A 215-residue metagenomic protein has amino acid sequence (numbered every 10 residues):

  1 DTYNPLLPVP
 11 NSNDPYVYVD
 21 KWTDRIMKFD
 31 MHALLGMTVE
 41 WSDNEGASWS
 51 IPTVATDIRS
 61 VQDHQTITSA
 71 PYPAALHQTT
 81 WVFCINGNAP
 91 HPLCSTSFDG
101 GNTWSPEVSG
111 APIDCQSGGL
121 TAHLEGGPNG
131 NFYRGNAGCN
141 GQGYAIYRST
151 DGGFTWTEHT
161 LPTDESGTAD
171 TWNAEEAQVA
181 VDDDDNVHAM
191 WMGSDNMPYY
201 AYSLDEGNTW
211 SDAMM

Functional and structural regions predicted by a protein language model:
D1-M215: Mobile, glycine-rich extracellular loop/lid and propeptide segments that shape or gate substrate/ligand access
